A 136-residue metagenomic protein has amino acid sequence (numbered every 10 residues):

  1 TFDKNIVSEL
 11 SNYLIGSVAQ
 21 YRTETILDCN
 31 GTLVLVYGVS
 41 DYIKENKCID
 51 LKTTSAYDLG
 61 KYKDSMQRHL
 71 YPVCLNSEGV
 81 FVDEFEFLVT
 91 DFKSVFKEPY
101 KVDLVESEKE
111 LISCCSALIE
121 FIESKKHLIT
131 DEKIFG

Functional and structural regions predicted by a protein language model:
T1-V39, T130: Metal-dependent nuclease catalytic cores that hydrolyze phosphodiester bonds in DNA/RNA, characterized by
T23, K52-T53, V89: Short, structured patches in soluble enzyme cores that scaffold and shape functional sites
L33-Y37, K44-N46, V80, K93-F96: Coil-to-beta-strand transition motifs
S40-Y57, Y71: Conserved catalytic cores of phosphodiester-cleaving nucleases, focusing on short active-site segments
K44, V73, F87-V89: Hydrophobic side chains in beta-strands
Y57-D64: Active-site-adjacent loop/helix micro-motif of nuclease/hydrolase catalytic cores
S65-N76: An active-site-proximal "capping" alpha-helix that borders the catalytic cofactor pocket
S77-G136: Metal-dependent nuclease catalytic regions and adjoining charged, substrate-binding loops involved in nucleic-acid end
